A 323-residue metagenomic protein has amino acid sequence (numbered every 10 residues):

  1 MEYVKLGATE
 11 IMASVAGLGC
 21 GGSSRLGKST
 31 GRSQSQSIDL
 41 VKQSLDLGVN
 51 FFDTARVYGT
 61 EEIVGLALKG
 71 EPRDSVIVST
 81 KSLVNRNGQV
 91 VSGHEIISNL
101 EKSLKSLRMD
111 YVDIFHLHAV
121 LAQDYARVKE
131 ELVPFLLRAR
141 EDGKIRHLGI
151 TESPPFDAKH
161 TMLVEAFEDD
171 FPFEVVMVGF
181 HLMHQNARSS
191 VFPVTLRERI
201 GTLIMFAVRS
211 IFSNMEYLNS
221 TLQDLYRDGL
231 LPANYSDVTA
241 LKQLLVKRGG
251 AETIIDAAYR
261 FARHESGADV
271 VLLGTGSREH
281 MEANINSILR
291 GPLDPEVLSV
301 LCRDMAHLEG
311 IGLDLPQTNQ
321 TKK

Functional and structural regions predicted by a protein language model:
M1-V76, F135: N-terminal binding-site loop/beta-alpha segment at the start of enzyme catalytic domains that lines or forms
L6, L18, S44, F52 (+10 more regions): Conserved, mostly hydrophobic/aromatic
T9-A16, L47-F51, P72-V76, M109-D113 (+4 more regions): Short, well-ordered coil/turn segments that N-cap beta-strands
C20-Q34, I150-P155, A240-R248: Glycine-rich phosphate-binding "P-loop"
G22, R56-Y58, S82-V84, H118-L121 (+4 more regions): Active-site-proximal loop/turn and secondary-structure-junction residues that shape catalytic pockets, frequently
L26-S29, K42, Q89-S190, R197-L203: Glycine/proline-rich, positively charged, aromatic-decorated active-site loop/lid region on the catalytic face
Q43-L45, D170, S190-K323: Structured C-terminal cap/extension of enzyme domains
D74-N87, L117-H118, V178: A short, structured active-site edge motif that brings together acidic residues
